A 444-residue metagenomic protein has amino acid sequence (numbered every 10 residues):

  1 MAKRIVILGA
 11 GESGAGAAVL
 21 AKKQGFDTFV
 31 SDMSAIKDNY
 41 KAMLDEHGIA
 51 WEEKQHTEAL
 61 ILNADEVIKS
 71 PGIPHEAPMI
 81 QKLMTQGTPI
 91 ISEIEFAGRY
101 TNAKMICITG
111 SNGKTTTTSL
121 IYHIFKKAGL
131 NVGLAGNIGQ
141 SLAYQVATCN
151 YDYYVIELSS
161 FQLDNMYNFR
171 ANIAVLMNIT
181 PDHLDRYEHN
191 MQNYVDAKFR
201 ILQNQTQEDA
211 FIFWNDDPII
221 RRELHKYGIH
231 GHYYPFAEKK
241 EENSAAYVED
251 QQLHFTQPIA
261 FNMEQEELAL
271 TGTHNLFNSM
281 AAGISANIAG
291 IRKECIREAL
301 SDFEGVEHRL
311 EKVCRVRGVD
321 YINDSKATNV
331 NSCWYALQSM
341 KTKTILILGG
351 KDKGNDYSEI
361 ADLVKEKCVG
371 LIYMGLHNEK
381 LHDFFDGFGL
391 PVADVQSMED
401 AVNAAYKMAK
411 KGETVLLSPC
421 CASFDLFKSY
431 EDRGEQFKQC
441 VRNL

Functional and structural regions predicted by a protein language model:
M1-S92, F96, D383, A393: N-terminal leader/targeting and accessory segments in enzymes
K3-R4, G16-Q24, M263-C368: Nucleotide phosphate-binding/pyrophosphate-handling subdomain across enzymes that bind or process nucleotide phosphates
K3-R4, K22-K23, E58-A64, P71-N215 (+3 more regions): Phosphate-binding loop of NTP-binding sites
G11, S34, I138, D216-D217 (+1 more regions): Residues in the short beta-alpha loop(s) of Rossmann-like NAD(P)-binding domains
D27-M33, F211-N215, I347-L348, K367-L376: Short internal beta-strands
T28-D32, G133-L134, V155, P235 (+1 more regions): Short beta-strand "acidic-cap" motif of Rossmann-like dinucleotide-binding folds
Y40-A42, S358-E413: C-terminal helical cap/extension that packs against the catalytic core of soluble nucleotide-cofactor enzymes
E52-Q55, I91-E95, Y227-V248, A299-S301 (+2 more regions): Beta-strand->loop->alpha-helix junctions that form or flank phosphate-binding loops in nucleotide-handling enzymes
